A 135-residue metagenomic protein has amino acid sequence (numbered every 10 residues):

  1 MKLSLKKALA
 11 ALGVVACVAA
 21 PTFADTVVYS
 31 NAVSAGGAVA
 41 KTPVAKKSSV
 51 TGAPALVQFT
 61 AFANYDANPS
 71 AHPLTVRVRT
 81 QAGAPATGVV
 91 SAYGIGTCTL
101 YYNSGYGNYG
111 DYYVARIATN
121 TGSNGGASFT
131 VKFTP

Functional and structural regions predicted by a protein language model:
M1-S48: N-terminal prepro-regions of secreted/extracellular proteins
N31-V33, Q81-T99: Solvent-exposed serine/threonine-rich low-complexity stretches and specific carbohydrate-binding patches
T42-A45, I95-Y106: Exposed aromatic-hydrophobic patches
A53-F59, G105-T121: Noncatalytic modules at the cell exterior or secretory-pathway interfaces, chiefly beta-strand-rich lectin/adhesion
F59-D66: Short amphipathic, basic-aromatic surface patches that mediate peripheral association with negatively charged
A67-A84: Short, surface-exposed beta-strand/strand-loop-strand elements in extracellular ectodomains
N68-H72, Y112, T121-P135: Edge beta-strands of jelly-roll/beta-sandwich modules across compartments, strongly enriched in secreted/luminal
R77-Q81, A118-N120, T134: Predominantly extracellular/luminal cell-surface or secreted proteins
